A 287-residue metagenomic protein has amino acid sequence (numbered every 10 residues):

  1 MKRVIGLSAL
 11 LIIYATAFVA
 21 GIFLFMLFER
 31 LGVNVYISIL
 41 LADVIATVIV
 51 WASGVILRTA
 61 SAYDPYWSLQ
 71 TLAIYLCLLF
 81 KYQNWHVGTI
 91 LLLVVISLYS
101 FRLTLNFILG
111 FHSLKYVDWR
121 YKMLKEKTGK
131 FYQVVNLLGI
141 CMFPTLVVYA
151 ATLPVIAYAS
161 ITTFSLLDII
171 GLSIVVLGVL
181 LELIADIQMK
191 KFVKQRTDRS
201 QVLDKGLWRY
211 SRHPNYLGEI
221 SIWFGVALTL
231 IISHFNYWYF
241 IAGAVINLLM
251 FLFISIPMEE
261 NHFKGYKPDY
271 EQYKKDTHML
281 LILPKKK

Functional and structural regions predicted by a protein language model:
K2-L7, G54-Y66, I108-D118, L124-F143 (+2 more regions): Interhelical loop and helix-boundary elements at the membrane-water interface of polytopic inner-membrane proteins
R3, L7, L11, G32 (+6 more regions): Hydrophobic, aromatic-rich alpha-helical transmembrane segments and their membrane-interface anchor motifs
L10, Y14-L31, D43, T47 (+2 more regions): Hydrophobic transmembrane alpha-helices
R30-W67, A73: N-terminal low-complexity, Ser/Thr- and acidic-residue-enriched intrinsically disordered segments
K122-L124, F235-N236: Glycine-rich loops and low-complexity Gly/Arg-rich segments that provide flexible linkers or classic glycine-based
